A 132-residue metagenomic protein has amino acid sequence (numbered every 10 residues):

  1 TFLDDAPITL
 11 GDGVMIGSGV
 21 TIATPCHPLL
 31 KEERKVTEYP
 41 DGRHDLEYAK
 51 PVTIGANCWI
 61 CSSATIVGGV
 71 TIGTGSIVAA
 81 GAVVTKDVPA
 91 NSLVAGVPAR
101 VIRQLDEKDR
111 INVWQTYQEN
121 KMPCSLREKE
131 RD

Functional and structural regions predicted by a protein language model:
T1-V70, V97, L105-D106, I111: Flexible, glycine/small-residue-enriched loop-and-beta-strand segment within the central core of proteins
C58-I60, V78, C124: Hydrophobic transmembrane signal anchors and adjacent membrane-proximal interface regions, especially in viral
T65-A95, A99, I111: C-terminal/domain-terminus segments
G96, R110-Y117, K121: C-terminal membrane module of polytopic membrane proteins
I102: Short clusters of hydrophobic/aromatic residues that line enzyme substrate/ligand-binding pockets
T116-D132: Leloir-type glycosyltransferase catalytic cores
